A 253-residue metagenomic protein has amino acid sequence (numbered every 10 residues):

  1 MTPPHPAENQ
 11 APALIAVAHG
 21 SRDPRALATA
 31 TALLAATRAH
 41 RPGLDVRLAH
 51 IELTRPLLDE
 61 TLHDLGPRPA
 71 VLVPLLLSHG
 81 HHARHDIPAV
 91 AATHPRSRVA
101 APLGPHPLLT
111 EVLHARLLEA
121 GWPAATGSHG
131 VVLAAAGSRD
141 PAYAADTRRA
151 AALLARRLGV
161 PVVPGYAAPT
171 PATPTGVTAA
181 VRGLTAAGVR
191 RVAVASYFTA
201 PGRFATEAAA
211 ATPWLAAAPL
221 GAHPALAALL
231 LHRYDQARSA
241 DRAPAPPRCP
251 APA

Functional and structural regions predicted by a protein language model:
M1-A253: Active-site-proximal alpha-helix that buttresses catalytic centers in soluble enzyme cores
